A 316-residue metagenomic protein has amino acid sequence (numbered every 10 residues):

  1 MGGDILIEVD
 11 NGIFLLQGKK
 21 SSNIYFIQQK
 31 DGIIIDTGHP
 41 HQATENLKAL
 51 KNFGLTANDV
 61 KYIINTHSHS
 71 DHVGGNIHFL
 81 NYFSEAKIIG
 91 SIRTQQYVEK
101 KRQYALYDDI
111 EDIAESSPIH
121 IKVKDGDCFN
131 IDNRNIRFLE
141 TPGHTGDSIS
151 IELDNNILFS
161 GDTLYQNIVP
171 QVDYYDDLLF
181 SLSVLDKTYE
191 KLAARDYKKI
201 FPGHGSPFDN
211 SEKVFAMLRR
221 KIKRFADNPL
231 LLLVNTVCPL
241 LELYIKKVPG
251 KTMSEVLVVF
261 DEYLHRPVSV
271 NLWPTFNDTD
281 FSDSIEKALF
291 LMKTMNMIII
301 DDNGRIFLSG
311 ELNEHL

Functional and structural regions predicted by a protein language model:
G2-F53, S150-G161, Q166: Conserved beta-strand hairpin/beta-sheet module of binuclear metal-dependent hydrolase folds, prominently
I5-I13, Y107-E111, D132-R134: Short Pro/Gly-enriched beta-strand edge/turn motifs at strand-loop
I33, I64, I88, I157-S160 (+1 more regions): Residue-level marker for buried hydrophobic side chains located in beta-strands that build the well-ordered beta-sheet
I33-D36, Y62-N65, F138-E140: Short catalytic-loop micro-motif centered on adjacent basic/acidic residues
H39-H41, N135-P142, G146-L230: Metallo-beta-lactamase
H39-T44, K51-N130: Active-site HxH/HxHxD metal-binding segment of metal-dependent hydrolases
V73, L185-D186, I285: Aromatic/hydrophobic pocket-lining residues that form the small-molecule binding cavity in soluble enzyme cores
N235-L316: C-terminal regulatory/interaction regions
